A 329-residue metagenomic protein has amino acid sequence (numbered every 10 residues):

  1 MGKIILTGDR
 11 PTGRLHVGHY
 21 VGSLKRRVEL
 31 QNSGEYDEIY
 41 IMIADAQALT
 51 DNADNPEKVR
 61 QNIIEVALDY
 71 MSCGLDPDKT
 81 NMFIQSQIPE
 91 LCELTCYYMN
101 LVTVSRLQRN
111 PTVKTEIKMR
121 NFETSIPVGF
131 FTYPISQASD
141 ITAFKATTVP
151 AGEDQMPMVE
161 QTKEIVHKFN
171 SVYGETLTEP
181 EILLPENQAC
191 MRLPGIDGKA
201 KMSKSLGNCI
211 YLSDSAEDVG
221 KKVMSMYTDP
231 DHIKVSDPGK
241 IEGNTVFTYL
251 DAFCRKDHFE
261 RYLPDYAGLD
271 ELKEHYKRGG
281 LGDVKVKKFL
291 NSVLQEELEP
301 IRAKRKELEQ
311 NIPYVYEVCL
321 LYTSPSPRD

Functional and structural regions predicted by a protein language model:
G2-S139, D257-R261, E296-R302, K306: N-terminal Rossmann-like or analogous alpha/beta NTP/dinucleotide-binding catalytic cores that position adenine
T7, M202-S205, S326: Short linear Ser/Thr-Pro motifs
H16, E271-L281, E297-L321: Short His/Asp/Glu-rich catalytic/ion-coordination signatures at enzyme active sites or charged loops
S23, V66, M158, V315 (+1 more regions): Alpha-helical packing segments of well-folded alpha/beta enzyme cores
L75, T103-R106, T228, H232 (+1 more regions): Generic structural signal for secondary-structure transition and capping sites
K114-Q295: Active-site cores that bind ATP or allylic diphosphates and position pyrophosphate for catalysis
Y322-D329: Conserved small/polar residues in nucleotide/adenosyl-binding loops
